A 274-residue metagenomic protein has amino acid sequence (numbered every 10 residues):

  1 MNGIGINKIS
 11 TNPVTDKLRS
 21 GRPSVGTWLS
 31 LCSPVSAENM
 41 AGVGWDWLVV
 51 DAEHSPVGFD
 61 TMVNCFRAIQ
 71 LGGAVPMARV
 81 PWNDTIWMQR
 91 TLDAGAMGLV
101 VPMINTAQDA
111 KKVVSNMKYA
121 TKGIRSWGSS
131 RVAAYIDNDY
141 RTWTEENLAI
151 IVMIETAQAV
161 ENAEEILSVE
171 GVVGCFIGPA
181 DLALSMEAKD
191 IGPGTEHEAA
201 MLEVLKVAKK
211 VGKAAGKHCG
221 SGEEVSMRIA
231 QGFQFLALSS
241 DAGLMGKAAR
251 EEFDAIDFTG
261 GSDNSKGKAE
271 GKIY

Functional and structural regions predicted by a protein language model:
M1-Y274: Expand to "…catalyze enediolate/carbanion chemistry for C-C bond making/breaking, isomerization, decarboxylation
